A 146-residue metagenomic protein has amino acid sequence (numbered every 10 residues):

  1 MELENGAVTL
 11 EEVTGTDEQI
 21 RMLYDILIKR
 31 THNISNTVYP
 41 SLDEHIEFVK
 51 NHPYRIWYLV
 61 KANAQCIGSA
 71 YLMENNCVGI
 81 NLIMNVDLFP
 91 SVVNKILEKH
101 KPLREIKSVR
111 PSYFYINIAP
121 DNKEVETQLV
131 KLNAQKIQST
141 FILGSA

Functional and structural regions predicted by a protein language model:
A7-D25: A short beta-loop-alpha structural element at the N-terminal edge of CoA-dependent acyl/N-acetyltransferase catalytic
Y24-V38: Helix-loop element at the rim of GNAT/NAT acetyltransferase active sites that forms part of the acceptor-substrate
V38-R55: Active-site rim helix/loop that mediates acceptor-substrate recognition in acyltransferases
R55-G68: Conserved beta-hairpin
M73-F89, N117: Conserved acetyl-CoA binding element of GNAT-fold acetyltransferases
V86-R104, T127, K131: Conserved acetyl-CoA-binding loop-helix of GNAT-fold acetyltransferases
R110-E126, G144: Conserved beta-strand-loop-alpha-helix junction that forms the acyl-donor binding cleft
Q135-A146: Conserved catalytic-core motifs of GNAT/GCN5-like acyltransferases
